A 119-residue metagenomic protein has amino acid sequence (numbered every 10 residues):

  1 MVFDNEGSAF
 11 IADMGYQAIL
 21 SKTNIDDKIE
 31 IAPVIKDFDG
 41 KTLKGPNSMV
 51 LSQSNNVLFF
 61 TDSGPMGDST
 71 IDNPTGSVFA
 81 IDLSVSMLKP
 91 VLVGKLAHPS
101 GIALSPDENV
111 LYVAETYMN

Functional and structural regions predicted by a protein language model:
M1-N119: Sequence-structural signature of mature extracellular/luminal beta-sheet repeat domains, prominently beta-propellers
